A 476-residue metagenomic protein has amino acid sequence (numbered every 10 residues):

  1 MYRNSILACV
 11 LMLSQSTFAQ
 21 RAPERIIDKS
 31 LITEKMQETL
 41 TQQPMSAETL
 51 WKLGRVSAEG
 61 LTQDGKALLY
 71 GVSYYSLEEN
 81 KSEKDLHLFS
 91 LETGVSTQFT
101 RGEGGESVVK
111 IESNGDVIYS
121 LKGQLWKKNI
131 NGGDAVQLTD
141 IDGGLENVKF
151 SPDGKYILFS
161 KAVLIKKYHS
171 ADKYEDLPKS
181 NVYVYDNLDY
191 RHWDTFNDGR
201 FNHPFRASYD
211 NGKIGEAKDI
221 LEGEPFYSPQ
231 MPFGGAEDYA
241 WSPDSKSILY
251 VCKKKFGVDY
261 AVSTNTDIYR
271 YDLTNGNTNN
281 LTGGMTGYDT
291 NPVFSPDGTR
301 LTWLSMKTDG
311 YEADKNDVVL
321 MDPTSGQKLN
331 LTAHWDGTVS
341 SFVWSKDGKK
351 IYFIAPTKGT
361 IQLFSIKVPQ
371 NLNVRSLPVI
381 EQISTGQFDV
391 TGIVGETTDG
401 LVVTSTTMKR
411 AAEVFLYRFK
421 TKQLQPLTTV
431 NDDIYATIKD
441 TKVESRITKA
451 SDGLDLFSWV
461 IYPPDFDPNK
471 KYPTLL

Functional and structural regions predicted by a protein language model:
I26-D28, V72-D85, T100-S107, Y119-W126 (+11 more regions): A flexible loop/linker signature enriched in serine peptidases of the S9 family
A47, K218-P232, L329, A333-S340 (+1 more regions): Surface-exposed loop and turn segments in beta-propeller and other repeat-based domains that flank or scaffold
E48-K84: Beta-strand-rich domains and repeat architectures in extracellular enzymes and scaffolds, especially beta-propellers
G60, K110, K149, A240 (+3 more regions): Conserved beta-strand position repeated across blades of beta-propeller domains
Q63-D64, E112-N114, P152-D153, P243-D244 (+3 more regions): Residue-level detector of Asp-centered blade-edge/turn motifs that repeat once per structural unit in beta-propeller
G65-L68, V117-I118, G154-I157, I248 (+3 more regions): Hydrophobic beta-strand positions that form the internal "hydrophobic ladder" of WD40/Gbeta-like beta-propeller blades
L91-G94, N129-G133, Y209-G212, D272-G276 (+3 more regions): Short loop/turn segments that connect beta-strands within beta-propeller blades
T391-L476: Serine-hydrolase catalytic core recognition
